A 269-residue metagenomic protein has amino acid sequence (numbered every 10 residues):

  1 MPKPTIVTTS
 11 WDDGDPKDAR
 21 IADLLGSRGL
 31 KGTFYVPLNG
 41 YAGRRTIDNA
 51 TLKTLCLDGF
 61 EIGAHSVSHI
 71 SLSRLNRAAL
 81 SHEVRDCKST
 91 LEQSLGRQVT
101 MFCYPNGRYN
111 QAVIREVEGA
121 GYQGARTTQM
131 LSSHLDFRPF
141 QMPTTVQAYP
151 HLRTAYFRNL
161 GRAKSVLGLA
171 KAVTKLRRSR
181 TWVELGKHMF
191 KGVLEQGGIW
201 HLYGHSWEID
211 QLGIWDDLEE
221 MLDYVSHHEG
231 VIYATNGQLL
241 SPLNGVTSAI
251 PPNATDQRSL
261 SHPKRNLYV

Functional and structural regions predicted by a protein language model:
M1-A19: Boundary/entry segment of secreted carbohydrate-active catalytic domains
M1-P2, S27-T33, A42, E92 (+2 more regions): C-terminal domain-boundary segment and adjacent tail
T8-W11, G63, Y233: Generic enzyme active-site microenvironment
D18, D48, L80, V84 (+2 more regions): Aromatic/hydrophobic pocket-lining residues that form the small-molecule binding cavity in soluble enzyme cores
A19, Y109-A112, L212: Short N-terminal helix/helix-N-cap motif within the alpha/beta-hydrolase-1
A19-L25: Histidine-anchored nucleotide/phosphate-binding helix
G26-R115, G119-Q123, M130-N159, A163 (+3 more regions): Metal-dependent polysaccharide deacetylase catalytic core of the NodB/CE4 family, i.e., the active-site-bearing domain
A155-K191: Aromatic-anchored helix/helix-loop segment that forms the rim or "lid" of small-molecule/cofactor binding pockets
